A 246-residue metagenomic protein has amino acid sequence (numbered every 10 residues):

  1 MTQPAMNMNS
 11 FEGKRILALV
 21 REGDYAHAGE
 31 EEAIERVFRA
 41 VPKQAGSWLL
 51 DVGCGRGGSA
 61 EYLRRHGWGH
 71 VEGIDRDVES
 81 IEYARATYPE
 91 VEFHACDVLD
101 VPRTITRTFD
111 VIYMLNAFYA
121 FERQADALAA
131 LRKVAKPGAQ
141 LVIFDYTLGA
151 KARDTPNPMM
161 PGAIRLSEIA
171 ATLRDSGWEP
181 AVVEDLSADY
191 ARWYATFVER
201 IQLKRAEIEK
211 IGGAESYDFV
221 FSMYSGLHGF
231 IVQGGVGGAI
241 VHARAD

Functional and structural regions predicted by a protein language model:
K14-G29: Class I SAM-dependent methyltransferase Rossmann-like catalytic core, especially the SAM/SAH-binding loop
H27-A45: Conserved alpha-helix/loop element of class I SAM-dependent methyltransferases that forms part of the SAM/SAH-binding
L50, R56-D100: Class I SAM-dependent methyltransferase SAM/SAH-binding core
R103-I112: A short acidic, Gly/Pro-enriched loop at the edge of an enzyme's catalytic core that lines a small-molecule cofactor
V111-R123: A short SAM/SAH-binding and catalytic strip from SAM-dependent methyltransferases
A125-Q140: A short glycine-rich, Lys/Arg-flanked "PGG" loop and its adjoining helix->strand segment in the class I
I143-P161: Short, glycine-/aromatic-enriched active-site segment of Class I SAM-dependent methyltransferases
E184-D246: Conserved Class I S-adenosyl-L-methionine
